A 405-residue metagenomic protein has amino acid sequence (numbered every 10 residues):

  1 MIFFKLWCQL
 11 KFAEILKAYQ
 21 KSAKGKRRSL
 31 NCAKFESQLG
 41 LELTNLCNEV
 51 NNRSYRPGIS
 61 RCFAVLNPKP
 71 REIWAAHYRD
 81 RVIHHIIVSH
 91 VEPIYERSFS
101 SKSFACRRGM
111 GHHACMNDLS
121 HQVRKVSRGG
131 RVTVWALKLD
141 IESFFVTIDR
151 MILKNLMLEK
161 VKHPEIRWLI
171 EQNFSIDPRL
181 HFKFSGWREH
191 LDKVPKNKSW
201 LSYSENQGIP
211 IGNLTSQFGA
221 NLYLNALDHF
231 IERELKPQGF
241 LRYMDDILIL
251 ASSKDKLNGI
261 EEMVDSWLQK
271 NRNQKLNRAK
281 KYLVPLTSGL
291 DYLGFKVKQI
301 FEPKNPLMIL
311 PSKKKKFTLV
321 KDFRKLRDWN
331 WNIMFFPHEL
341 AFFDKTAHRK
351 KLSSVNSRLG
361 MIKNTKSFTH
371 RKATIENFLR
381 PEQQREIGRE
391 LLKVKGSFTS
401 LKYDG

Functional and structural regions predicted by a protein language model:
M1-T44, F398-G405: Non-catalytic, polymerase-adjacent accessory regions of viral genome-replication enzymes
I2-K5, H90-D149: Active-site-proximal segment of RNA-dependent polymerases
G25-A33, G58-V82, S98-M110, H181-N221: Short, conserved non-catalytic motifs in the polymerase core
E36-I59: Amphipathic alpha-helical blocks
E42, V50, S127-M244, I249-M263: Conserved polymerase palm-domain catalytic core
A76, H85, K196-N206, H229 (+2 more regions): Right-hand nucleic-acid polymerase module
V161, D265-Q274: A common structural junction motif
